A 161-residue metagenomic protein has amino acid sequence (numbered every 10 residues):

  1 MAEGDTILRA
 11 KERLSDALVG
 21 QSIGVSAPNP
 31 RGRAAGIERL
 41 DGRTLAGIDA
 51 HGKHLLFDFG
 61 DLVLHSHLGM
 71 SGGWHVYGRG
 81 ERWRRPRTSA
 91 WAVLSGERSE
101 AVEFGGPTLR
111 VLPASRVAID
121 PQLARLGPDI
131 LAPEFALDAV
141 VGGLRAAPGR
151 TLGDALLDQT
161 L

Functional and structural regions predicted by a protein language model:
M1-V63, S95, P148: Extended, highly charged segments
L64-L161: Phosphate/anion-contacting hairpin/loop surfaces
